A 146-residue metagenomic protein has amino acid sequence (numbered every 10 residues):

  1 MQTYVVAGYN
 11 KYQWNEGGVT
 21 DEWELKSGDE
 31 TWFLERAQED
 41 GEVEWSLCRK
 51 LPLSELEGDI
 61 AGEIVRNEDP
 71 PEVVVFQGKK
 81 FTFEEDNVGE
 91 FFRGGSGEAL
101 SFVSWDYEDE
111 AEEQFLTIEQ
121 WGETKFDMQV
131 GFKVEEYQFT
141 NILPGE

Functional and structural regions predicted by a protein language model:
M1-E146: Mixed-charge, low-complexity intrinsically disordered regions
